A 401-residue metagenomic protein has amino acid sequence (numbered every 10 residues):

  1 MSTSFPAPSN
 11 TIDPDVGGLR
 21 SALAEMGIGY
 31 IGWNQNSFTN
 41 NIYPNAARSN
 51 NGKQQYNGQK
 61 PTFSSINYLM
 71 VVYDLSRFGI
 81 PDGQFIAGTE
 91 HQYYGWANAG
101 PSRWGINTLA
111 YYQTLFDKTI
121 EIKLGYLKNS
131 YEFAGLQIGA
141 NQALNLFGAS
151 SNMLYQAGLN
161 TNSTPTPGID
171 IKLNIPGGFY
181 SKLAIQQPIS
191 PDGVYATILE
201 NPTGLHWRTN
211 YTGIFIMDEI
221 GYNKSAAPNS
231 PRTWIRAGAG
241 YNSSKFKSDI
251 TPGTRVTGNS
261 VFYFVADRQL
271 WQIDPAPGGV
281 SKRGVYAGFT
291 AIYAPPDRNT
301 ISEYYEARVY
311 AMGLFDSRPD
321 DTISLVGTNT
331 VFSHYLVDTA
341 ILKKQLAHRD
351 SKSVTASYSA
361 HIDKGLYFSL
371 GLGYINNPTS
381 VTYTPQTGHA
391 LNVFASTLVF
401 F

Functional and structural regions predicted by a protein language model:
A7, I12-Y30, I42-Y43, V72-F85 (+6 more regions): Short loop/turn motifs that connect adjacent beta-strands in outer-membrane beta-barrel proteins
P8, N57-F63, A99-R103, L159-T161 (+6 more regions): Replace "Gram-negative outer membrane beta-barrel proteins" with "bacterial and organellar outer membrane beta-barrel
I28-G32, G83-A87, I120-L124, G177-L183 (+8 more regions): Transmembrane beta-strands of outer-membrane beta-barrel proteins
G32, Y68-Y73, L109-Q113, I169-L173 (+5 more regions): Residues on the lipid-exposed face of transmembrane beta-strands in outer-membrane beta-barrel proteins
N36-N40, T89-Y93, Y126-S130, I185-I189 (+8 more regions): Transmembrane beta-strands of outer-membrane beta-barrel pores
K60-P191, N299-T339: Outer membrane beta-barrel
S225, S230-K247, G253-I341, A356: Detector for outer-membrane/organellar transmembrane beta-barrel domains, recognizing the amphipathic beta-strand
T387-F401: Outer-membrane beta-barrel "beta-signal"
